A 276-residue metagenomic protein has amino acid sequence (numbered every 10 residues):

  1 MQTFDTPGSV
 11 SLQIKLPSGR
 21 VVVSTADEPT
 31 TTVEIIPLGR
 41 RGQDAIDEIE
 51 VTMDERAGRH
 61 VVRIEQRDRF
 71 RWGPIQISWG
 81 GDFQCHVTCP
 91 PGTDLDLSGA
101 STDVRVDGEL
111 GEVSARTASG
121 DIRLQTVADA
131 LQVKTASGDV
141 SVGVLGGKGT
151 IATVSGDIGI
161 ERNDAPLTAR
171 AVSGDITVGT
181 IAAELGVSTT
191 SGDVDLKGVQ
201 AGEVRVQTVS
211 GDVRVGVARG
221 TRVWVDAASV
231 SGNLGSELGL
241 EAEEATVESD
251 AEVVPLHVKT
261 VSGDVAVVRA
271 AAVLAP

Functional and structural regions predicted by a protein language model:
M1-P276: Intrinsically disordered, low-complexity terminal regions
